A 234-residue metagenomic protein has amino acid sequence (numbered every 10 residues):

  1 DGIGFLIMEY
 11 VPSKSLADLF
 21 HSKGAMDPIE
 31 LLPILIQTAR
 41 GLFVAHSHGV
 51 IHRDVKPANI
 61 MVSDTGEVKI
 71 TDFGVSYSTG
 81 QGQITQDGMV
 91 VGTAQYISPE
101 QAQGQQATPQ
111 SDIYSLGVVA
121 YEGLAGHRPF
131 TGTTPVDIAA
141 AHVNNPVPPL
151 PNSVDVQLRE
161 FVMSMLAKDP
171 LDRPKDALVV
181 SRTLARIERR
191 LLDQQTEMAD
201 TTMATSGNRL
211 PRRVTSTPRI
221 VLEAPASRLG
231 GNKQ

Functional and structural regions predicted by a protein language model:
D1-L210: Eukaryotic protein kinase
R209-Q234: C-terminal or otherwise distal, non-catalytic regulatory regions appended to signaling enzyme catalytic cores
